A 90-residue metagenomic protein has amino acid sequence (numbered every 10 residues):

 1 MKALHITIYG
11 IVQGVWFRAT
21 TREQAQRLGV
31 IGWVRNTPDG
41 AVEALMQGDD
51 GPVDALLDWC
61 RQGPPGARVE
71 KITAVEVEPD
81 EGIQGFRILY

Functional and structural regions predicted by a protein language model:
M1-Y90: Intrinsically disordered, low-complexity, mixed-charge
